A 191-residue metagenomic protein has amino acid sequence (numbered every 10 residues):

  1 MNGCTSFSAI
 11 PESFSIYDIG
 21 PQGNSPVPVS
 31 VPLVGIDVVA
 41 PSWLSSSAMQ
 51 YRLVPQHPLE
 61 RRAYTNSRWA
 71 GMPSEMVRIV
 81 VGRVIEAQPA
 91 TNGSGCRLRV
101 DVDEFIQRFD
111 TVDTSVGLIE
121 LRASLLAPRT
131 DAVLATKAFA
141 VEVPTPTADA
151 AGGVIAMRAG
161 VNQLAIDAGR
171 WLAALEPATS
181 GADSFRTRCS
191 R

Functional and structural regions predicted by a protein language model:
N2-A70, P177-R191: A structural "domain/chain start" motif
T5-Q22, I79, R83, A87-T130 (+1 more regions): Surface-exposed short loop/turn segments
P32-V39, R52, R97-D103, L118-S124 (+1 more regions): Soluble periplasmic/extracytoplasmic beta-strand elements of cell-envelope proteins
S42, P73, I85-P89, F109 (+2 more regions): Sec/Tat-exported extracytoplasmic proteins
P58-R68, T130-P177: Short secondary-structure boundary motifs at beta->alpha junctions and helix caps
L59-A87: Mid-chain, structured segments of secreted extracytoplasmic proteins
V77, G117-I119, G160, L164: Hydrophobic alpha-helical membrane-association signature
